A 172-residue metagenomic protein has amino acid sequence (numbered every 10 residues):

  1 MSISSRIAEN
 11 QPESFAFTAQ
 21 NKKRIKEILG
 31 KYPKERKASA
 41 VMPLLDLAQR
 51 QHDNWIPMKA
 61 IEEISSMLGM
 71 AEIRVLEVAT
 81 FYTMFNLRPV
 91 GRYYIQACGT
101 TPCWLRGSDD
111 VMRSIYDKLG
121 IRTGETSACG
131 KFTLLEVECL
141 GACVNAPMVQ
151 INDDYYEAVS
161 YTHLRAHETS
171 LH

Functional and structural regions predicted by a protein language model:
M1-M58, E63, F81-F85, D110-T123: Surface-exposed, interaction-prone regions with an acidic/low-complexity signature
L45, V75, D153: Residue-level signature of catalytic and energy-coupling elements of molecular machines, predominantly ATP/GTP-dependent
P57, M67-R74: Helix N-cap / loop-to-helix initiation motif
S66-M70, G107, G120: Glycine-centered helix-boundary capping/hinge motifs
E77-A97, G120-L140: Immediate flanking context of iron-sulfur cluster ligation sites
P102-K118, N145-Y161: Iron-sulfur (Fe-S) cluster-binding segments and ferredoxin-like electron-carrier domains, especially [2Fe-2S]
T162-T169: Conserved small/polar residues in nucleotide/adenosyl-binding loops
